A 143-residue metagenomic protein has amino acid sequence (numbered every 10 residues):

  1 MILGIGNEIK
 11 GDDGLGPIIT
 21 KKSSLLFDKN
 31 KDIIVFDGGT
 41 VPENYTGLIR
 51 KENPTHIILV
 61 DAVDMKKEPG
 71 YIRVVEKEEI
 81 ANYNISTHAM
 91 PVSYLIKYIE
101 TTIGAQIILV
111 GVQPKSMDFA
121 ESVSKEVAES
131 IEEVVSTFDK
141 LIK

Functional and structural regions predicted by a protein language model:
M1-Y94, Y98-P114, E121-K143: N-terminal catalytic or cofactor-binding beta/alpha core of small enzyme domains
